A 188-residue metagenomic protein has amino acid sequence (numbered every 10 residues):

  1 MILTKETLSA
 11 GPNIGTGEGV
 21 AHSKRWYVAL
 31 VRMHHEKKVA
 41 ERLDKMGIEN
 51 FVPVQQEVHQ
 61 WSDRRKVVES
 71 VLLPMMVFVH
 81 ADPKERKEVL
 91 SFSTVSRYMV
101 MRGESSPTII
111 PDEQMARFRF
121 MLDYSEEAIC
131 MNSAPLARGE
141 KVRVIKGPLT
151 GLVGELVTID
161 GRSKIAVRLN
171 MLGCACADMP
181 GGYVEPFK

Functional and structural regions predicted by a protein language model:
I2-K141, G161, A166-K188: Acidic-enriched and Gly/Ser
L136-R138, I145-L152: Short coil-to-beta-strand transition motifs
G151-I159: Short beta-strand-centered aromatic/proline hotspots
